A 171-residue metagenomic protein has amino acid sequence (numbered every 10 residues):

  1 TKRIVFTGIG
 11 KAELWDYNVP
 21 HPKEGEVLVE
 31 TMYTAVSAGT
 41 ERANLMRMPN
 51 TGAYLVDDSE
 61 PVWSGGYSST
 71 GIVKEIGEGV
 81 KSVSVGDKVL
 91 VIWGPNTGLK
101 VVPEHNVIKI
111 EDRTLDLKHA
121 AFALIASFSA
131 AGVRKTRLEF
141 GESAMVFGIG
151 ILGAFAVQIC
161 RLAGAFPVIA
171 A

Functional and structural regions predicted by a protein language model:
T1-K2: Extreme N-terminal starter segment of soluble prokaryotic enzymes
G8-G10, K23: Residue-level recognition of beta-strand termini and adjacent short loop/turns
P20-V36, R47-P95: Glycine-rich beta-strand-centered segment in the early N-terminal region that forms part of a ligand/cofactor-binding
Y33, D87-V89, L99, S143 (+2 more regions): Residue-level marker of beta-strand positions
E41, N96-P103: Short, Lys/Arg- and Gly-enriched loop/turn segments at beta-strand edges
M48, A53-L55, K109, R113-A123 (+1 more regions): Phosphate-binding beta-alpha-beta segment of Rossmann-like dinucleotide-binding domains, i.e., the NAD(P)
K100-R113, F166: Short, compositionally biased
L117-A171: Mid-domain Rossmann-like dinucleotide-binding core that forms the NAD(H)/NADP(H) cofactor-binding site
